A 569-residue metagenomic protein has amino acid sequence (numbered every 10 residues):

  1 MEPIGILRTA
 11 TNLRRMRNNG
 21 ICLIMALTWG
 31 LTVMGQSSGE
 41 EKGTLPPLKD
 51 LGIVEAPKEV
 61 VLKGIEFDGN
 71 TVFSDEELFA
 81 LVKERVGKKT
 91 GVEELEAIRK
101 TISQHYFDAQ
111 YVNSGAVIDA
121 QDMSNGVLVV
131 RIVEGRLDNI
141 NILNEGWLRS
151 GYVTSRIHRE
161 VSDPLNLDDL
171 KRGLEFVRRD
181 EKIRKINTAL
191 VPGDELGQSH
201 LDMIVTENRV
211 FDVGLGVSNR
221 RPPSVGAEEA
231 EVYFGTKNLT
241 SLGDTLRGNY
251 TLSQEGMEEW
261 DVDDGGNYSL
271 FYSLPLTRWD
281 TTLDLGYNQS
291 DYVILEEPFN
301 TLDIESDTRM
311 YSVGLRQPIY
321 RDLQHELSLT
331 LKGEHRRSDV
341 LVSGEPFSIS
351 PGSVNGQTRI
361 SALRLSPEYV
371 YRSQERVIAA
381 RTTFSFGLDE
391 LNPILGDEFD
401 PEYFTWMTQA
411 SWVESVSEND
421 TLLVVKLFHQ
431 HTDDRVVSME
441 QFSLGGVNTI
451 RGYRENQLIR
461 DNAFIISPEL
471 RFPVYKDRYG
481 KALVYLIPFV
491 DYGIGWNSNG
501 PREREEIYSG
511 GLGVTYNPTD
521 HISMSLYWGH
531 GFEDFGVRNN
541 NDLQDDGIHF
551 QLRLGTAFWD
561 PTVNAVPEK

Functional and structural regions predicted by a protein language model:
M1-M16: N-terminal secretory signal peptides that target proteins for export/translocation
G20-T32: Bacterial N-terminal signal peptides
Q36-R221, A227, Y233, N249-G266 (+1 more regions): Periplasmic polypeptide-binding modules associated with outer-membrane biogenesis and secretion
W147-G151, D163-V370, G531, N540-T562: Gram-negative/organellar outer-membrane beta-barrel architecture
V213-V217, F234, L246-Y250, L283-Y287 (+9 more regions): Membrane-embedded beta-strand positions of outer-membrane beta-barrel proteins
A230, Y311, L327, L363 (+6 more regions): Hydrophobic core residues within well-ordered beta-strands of beta-rich domains
D339-V484, P488-Y492, W496-S498, V537-L543 (+2 more regions): C-terminal outer-membrane beta-barrel translocator/porin domains of Gram-negative envelope proteins and their
R502-K569: C-terminal beta-signal and terminal closure region of outer-membrane beta-barrel proteins
